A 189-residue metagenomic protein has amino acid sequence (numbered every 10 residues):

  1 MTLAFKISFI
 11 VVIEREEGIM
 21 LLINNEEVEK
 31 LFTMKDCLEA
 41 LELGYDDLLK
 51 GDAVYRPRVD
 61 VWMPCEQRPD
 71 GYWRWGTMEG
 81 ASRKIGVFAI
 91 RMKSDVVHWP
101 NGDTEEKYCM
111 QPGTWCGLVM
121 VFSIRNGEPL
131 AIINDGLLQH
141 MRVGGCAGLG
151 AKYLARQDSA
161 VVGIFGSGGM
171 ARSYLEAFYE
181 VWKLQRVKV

Functional and structural regions predicted by a protein language model:
T2-A4: Ala/Thr-enriched low-complexity intrinsically disordered regions
F9-R142, C146-G148, D158: N-terminal ligand-binding/catalytic initiation module
E17, L184-V189: Short, intrinsically disordered, charge-balanced linker/junction segments flanking boundaries in proteins
L21-I23, Y179-K183: Acidic/polar active-site rim loop that often engages polyanionic ligands
A147, D158-Y179, V187-K188: Glycine-rich adenosine-cofactor-binding loop
L149-Y153: Short glycine/serine- and small hydrophobic-enriched flexible loop segments
